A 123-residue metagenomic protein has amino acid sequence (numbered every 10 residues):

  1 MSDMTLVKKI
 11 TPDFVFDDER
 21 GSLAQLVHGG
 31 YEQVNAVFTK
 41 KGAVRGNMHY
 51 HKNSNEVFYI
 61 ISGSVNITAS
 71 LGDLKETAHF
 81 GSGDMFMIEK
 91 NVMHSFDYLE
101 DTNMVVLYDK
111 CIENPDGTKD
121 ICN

Functional and structural regions predicted by a protein language model:
T5-D13, D17-D18, V37, D97-N123: Double-stranded beta-helix
F16-M48: A short glycine-rich, His/Asp/Glu-containing loop-to-beta-strand
L23, N47, I67-T68, I88 (+2 more regions): Short beta-strand His + acidic residue motifs that chelate non-heme Fe in jelly-roll/DSBH and cupin folds
H28, S62, D101: ATP/adenylate-binding site constellation spanning eukaryotic-like Ser/Thr protein kinases, ABC-transporter
G30, N53, D84, V92 (+2 more regions): A generic "binding-loop/recognition-motif" signal
A36, V57, S95: Short, surface-exposed charged micro-motifs
T39, H51-I67, L107: Short, conserved beta-strand element in jelly-roll/cupin
G72-K90: Short acidic-glycine-tyrosine-enriched beta hairpin
